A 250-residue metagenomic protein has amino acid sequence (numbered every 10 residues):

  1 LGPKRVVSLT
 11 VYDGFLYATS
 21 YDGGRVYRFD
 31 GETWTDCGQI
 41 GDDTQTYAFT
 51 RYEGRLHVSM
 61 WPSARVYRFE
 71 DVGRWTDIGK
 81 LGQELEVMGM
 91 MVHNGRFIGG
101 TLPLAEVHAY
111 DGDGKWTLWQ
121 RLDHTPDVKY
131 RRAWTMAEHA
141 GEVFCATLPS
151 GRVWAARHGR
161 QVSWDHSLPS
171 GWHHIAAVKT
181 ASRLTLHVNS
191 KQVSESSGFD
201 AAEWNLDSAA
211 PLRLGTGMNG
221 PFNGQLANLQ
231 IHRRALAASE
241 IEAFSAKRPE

Functional and structural regions predicted by a protein language model:
L1-R5, V11, F15, Y21-Y47 (+7 more regions): Trp- and S/T/G-rich repeat-edge/linker motifs of beta-rich repeat architectures
T10, T50, M91, K115 (+1 more regions): Extracellular glycan-associated modules
A18, V58, A202-W204: Tandem-repeat/low-complexity and Cys-motif detector
S20, M60, T101, T147 (+2 more regions): Glycine-rich, histidine-containing beta strand-loop boundary motifs that form or position
